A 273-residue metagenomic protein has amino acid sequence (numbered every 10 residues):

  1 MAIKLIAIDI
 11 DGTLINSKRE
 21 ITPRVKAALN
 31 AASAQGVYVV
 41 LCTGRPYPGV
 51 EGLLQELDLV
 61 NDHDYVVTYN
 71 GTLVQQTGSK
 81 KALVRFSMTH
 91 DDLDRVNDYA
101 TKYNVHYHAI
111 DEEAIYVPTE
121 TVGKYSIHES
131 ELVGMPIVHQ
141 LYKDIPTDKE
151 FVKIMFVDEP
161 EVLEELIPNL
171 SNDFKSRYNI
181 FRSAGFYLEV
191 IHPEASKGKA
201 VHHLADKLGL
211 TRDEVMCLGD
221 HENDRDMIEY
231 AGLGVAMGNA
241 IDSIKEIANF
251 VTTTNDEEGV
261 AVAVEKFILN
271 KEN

Functional and structural regions predicted by a protein language model:
M1-L5, T22, E189-N273: Mg2+-dependent phosphoryl-transfer enzymes with acidic/Ser/Thr/Gly-rich catalytic loops
K4-K18: Asp-based phosphoryl-transfer active-site loop
P23-K124: Active-site phosphate-binding/coordination module
V25, V50-L54, L166, L170 (+3 more regions): Hydrophobic packing residues within well-ordered alpha-helices of enzyme cores
A32, T43, N70, I154 (+3 more regions): Residue-level signal for inorganic ion chemistry
G36-V40, D64, K153, D213-E214 (+1 more regions): Short active-site oxyanion
D62, N70, F174-S176, Y230-A231 (+1 more regions): Short, structured coil segments at secondary-structure junctions
Y99-L218, N239: Conserved acidic, metal-coordinating active-site core of Asp-based, Mg2+-dependent phosphoryl-transfer enzymes
